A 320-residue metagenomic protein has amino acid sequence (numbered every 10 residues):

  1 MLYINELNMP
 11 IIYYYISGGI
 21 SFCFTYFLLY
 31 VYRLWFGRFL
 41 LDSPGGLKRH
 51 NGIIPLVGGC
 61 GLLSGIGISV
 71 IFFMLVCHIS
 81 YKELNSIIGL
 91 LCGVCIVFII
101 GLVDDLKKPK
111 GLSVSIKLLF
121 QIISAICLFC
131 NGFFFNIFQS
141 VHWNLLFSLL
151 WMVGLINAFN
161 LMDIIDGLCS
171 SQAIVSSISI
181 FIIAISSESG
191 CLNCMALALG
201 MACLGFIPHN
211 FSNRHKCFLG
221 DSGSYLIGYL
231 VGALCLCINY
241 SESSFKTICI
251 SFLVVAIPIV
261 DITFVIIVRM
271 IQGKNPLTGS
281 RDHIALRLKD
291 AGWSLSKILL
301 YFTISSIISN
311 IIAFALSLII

Functional and structural regions predicted by a protein language model:
L2-I262: "…together with the soluble PPM/PP2C metallo-phosphatase catalytic core" -> "…together with the soluble PPM/PP2C
I16-G18, V268-I271, I312-F314, L318-I320: A short, structure-level motif marking secondary-structure boundaries and short turns
G59, V254-A291, L295: Membrane-proximal soluble regions of multi-pass membrane proteins
V70-H78, N310-I320: Juxtamembrane "helix exit" motif at the C-terminal ends of alpha-helical transmembrane segments in multi-pass membrane
Y81, K108, P276, K297-I298: Secondary-structure boundary/capping residues
D282, K289-S317: Alpha-helical transmembrane segments of integral membrane proteins, especially multi-pass inner/plasma-membrane
